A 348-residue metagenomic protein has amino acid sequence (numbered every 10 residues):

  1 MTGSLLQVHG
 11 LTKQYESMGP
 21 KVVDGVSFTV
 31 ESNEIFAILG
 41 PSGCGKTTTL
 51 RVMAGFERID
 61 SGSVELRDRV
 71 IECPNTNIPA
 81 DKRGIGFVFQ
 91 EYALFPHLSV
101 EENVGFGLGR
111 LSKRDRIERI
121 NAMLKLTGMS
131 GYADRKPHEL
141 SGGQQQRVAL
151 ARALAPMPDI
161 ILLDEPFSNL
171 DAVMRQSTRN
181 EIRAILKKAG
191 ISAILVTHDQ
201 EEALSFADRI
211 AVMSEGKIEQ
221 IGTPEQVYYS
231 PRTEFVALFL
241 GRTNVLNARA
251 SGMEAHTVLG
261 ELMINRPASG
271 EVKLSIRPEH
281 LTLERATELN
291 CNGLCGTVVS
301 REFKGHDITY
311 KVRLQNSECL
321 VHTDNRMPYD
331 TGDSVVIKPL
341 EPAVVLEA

Functional and structural regions predicted by a protein language model:
M1-V8, K13-G25, P74-I78, S112: A short, flexible loop at the N-terminus of ABC-type nucleotide-binding domains that lies
F36-A37, F87: Short beta-strand immediately N-terminal to the Walker A/P-loop
L39-P41: The feature captures the beta-strand-to-loop junction immediately N-terminal to the Walker
A54: Helix-to-loop junction immediately C-terminal to a conserved catalytic motif
S63-R83, S112: ABC ATPase NBD Q-loop/coupling interface
P79, E254-R301, R326-A348: Glycine/charge-rich catalytic "coupling/switch" loops of P-loop NTPases
A80, G84-G86, Q90, L94-F235: ABC ATPase nucleotide-binding domains
